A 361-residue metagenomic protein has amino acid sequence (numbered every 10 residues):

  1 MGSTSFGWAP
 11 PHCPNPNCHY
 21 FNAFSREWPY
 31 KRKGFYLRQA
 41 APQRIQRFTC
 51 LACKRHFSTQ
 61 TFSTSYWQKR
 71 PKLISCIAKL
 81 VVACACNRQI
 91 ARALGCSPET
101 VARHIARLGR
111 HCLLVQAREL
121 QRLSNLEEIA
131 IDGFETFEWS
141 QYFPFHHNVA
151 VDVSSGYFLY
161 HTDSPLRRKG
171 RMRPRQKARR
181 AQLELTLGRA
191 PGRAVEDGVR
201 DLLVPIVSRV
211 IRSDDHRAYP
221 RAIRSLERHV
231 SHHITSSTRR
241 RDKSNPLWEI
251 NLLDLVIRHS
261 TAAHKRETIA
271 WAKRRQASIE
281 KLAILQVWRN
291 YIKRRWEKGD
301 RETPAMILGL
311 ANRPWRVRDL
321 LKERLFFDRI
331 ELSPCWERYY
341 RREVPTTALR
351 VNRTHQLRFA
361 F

Functional and structural regions predicted by a protein language model:
M1-F361: Residue-level recognition of single "structural anchor" positions that define or cap local secondary structure
